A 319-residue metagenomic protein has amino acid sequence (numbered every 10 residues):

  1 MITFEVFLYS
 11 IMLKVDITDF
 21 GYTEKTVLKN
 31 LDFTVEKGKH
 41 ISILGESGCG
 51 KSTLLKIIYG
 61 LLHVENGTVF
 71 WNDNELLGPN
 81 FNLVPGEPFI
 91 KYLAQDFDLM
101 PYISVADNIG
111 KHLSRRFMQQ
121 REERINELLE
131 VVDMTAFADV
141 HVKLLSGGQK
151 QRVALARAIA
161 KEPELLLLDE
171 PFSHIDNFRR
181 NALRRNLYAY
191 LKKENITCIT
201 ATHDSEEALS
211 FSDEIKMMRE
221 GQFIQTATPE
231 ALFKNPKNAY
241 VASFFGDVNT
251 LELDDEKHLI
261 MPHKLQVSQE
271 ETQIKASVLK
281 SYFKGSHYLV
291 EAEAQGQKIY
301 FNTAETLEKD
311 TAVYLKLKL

Functional and structural regions predicted by a protein language model:
Y59: Helix-to-loop junction immediately C-terminal to a conserved catalytic motif
G67-G78: Conserved ABC transporter NBD signature motif
L76-K91, R115, P236: ABC ATPase NBD coupling module
Q120-F137, A189, N195: Conserved ABC ATPase "signature" region
H141-L145, Q149: Conserved ABC ATPase signature
A160-E164: A short, proline-enriched helix->beta-strand linker immediately N-terminal to the Walker B motif in ABC-type P-loop
E220-G221: Conserved ABC ATPase "signature" C-loop
